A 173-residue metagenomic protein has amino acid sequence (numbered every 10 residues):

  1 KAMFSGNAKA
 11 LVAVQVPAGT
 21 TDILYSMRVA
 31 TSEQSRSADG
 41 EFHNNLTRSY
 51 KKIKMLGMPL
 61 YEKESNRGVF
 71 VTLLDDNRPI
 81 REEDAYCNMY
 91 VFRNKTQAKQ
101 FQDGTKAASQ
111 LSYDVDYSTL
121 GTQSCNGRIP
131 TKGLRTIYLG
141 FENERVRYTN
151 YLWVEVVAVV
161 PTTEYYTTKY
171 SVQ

Functional and structural regions predicted by a protein language model:
K1-Q173: Acidic, Ser/Thr/Pro
